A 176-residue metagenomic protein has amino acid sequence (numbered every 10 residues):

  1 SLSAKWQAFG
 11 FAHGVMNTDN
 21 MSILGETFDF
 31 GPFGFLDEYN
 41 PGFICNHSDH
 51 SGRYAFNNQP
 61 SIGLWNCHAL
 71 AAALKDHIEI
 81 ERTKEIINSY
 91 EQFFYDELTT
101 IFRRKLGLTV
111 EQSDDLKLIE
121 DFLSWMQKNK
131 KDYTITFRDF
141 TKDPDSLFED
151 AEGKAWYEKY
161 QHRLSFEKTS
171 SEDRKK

Functional and structural regions predicted by a protein language model:
S1-K5, P144-L147: Short intrinsically disordered, low-complexity coil segments enriched in acidic
L2-F9, I101: Phosphate/ATP-binding catalytic cores across multiple sugar-kinase/actin-like superfamilies, primarily ASKHA
A8-H13, N17-D76: Catalytic activation segment of kinase domains across protein kinase-like and atypical kinase folds
C45, H50-K176: Regulatory N- and C-terminal appendages and interdomain linkers associated with kinase/kinase-like NTP transferase
